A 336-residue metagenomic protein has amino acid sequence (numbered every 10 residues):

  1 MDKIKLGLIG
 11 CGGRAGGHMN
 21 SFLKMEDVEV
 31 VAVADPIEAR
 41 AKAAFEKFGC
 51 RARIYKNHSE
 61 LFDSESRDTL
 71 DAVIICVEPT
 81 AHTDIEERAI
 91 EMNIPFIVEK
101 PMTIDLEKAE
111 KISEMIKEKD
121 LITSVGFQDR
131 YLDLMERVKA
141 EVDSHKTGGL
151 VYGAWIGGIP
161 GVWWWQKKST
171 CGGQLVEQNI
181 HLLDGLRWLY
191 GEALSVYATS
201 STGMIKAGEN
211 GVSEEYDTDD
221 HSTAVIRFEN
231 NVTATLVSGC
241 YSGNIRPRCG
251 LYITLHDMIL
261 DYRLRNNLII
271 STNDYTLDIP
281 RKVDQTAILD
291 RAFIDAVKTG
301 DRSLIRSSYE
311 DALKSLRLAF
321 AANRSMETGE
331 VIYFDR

Functional and structural regions predicted by a protein language model:
M1-G49, D68: N-terminal Rossmann-like dinucleotide-binding module
M1-K3, E60, A72-I75, E229 (+1 more regions): C-terminal helix-rich "cap/oligomerization" subdomain common to oxidoreductases
G10, D129-E215, G329: Predominantly a Rossmann-like dinucleotide-binding segment in NAD(P)-dependent oxidoreductases
G12, H18, R53-M115: Beta-loop-alpha module in the N-terminal Rossmann-like domain of NAD(P)-dependent dehydrogenases, especially those
A39, Y262, P280-R291, S307 (+1 more regions): Active-site loop of classical SDR/Rossmann-like NAD(P)-dependent oxidoreductases, centered on the catalytic Tyr-X3-Lys
V98, T123-V125, L236, D261-Y262: Hydrophobic residues in well-ordered beta-strands that form the structural core
K111-Q128, T147-V151: Rossmann-fold dehydrogenase core element
L183-R265, D290-R302, F334-D335: Contiguous beta-strand/loop segments that form the cofactor/metal-binding neighborhood of enzyme cores
